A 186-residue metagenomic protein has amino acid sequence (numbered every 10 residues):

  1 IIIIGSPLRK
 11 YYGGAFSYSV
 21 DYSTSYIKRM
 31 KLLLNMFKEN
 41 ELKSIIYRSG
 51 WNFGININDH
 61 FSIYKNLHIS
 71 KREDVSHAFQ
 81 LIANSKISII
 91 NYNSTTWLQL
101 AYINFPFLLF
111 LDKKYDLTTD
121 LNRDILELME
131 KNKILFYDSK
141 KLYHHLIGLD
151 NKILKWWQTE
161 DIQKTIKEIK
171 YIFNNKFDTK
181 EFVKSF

Functional and structural regions predicted by a protein language model:
I1-D59: Conserved catalytic-core segment of nucleotide-activated headgroup transferases in glycan assembly
I2, L32, F37-K38, I89-I90 (+2 more regions): Hydrophobic transmembrane helix bundles of membrane-integrated enzymes that assemble and modify cell-envelope
G54-I57, A78, T96-L98: Short, well-ordered alpha-helical microsegments
N56-D74: Nucleotide-activated donor-binding/catalytic signature segment of Leloir-type glycosyltransferases, i.e., the conserved
S62-K65, Y92-F173: Catalytic binding pocket for nucleotide-activated donors in carbohydrate/polymer assembly enzymes
Q80-I82, L128: Structural alpha-helical scaffold elements that stabilize or flank donor/cofactor-binding regions in carbohydrate
A83-N91: Acidic donor-binding loop of glycosyltransferase active sites
Y171-F186: C-terminal alpha-helical cap of glycosyltransferases
